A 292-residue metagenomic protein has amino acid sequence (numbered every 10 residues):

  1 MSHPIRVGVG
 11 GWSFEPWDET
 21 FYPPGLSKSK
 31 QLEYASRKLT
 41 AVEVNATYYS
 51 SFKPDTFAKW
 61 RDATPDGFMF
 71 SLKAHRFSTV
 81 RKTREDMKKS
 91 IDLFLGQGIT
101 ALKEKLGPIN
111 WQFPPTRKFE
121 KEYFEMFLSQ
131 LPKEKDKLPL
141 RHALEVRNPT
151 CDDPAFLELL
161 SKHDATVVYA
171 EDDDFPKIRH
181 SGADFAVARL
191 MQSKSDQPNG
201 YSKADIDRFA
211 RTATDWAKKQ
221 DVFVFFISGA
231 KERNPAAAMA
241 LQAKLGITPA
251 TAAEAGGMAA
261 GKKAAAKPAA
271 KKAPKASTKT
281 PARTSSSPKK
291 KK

Functional and structural regions predicted by a protein language model:
M1-K292: Residues lining hydrophobic/aromatic ligand-binding pockets adjacent to catalytic sites
